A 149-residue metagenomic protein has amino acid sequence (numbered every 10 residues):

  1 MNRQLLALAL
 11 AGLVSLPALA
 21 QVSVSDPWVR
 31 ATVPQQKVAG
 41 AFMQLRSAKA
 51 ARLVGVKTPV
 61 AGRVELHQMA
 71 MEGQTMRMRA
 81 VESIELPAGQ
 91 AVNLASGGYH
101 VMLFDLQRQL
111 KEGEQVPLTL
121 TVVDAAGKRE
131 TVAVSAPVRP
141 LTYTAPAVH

Functional and structural regions predicted by a protein language model:
M1-A9: Bacterial N-terminal signal peptides that target proteins for export
S15-L19: N-terminal signal peptide c-region/cleavage motif recognized by signal peptidases
Q21-H149: Compact, glycine-rich, soluble single-domain proteins
